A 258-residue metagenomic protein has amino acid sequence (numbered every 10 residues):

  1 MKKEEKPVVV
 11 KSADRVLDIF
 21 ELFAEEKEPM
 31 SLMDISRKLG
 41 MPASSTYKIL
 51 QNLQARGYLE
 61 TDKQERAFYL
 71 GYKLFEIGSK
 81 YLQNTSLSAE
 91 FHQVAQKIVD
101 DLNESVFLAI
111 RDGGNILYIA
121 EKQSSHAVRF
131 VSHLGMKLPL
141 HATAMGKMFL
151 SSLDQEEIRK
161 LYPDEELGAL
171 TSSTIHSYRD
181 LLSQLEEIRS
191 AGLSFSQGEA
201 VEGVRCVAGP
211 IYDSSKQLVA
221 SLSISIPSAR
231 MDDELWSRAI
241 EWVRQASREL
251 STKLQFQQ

Functional and structural regions predicted by a protein language model:
M1-N84, A89, T252-F256: N-terminal helix-turn-helix
A24, G146, L150, D154 (+2 more regions): Short amphipathic alpha-helical signal-transduction/dimerization elements
K38, E90-D101, A191, E249 (+1 more regions): Amphipathic alpha-helical regulatory segments at dimerization interfaces that relay allosteric signals between sensory
E65, V106, C206-A208: Short loop/turn microsegments at loop-to-beta-strand junctions
L82-A127, S152-Q155, L181: All-alpha effector-binding/dimerization core of bacterial HTH-type transcriptional repressors
V128-A200: Short, solvent-exposed recognition segments
K160-A169, S247-Q258: Cysteine/selenocysteine-centered motifs that mediate thiol-based redox chemistry or coordinate metal-sulfur cofactors
S173-S247: Extended hydrophobic
